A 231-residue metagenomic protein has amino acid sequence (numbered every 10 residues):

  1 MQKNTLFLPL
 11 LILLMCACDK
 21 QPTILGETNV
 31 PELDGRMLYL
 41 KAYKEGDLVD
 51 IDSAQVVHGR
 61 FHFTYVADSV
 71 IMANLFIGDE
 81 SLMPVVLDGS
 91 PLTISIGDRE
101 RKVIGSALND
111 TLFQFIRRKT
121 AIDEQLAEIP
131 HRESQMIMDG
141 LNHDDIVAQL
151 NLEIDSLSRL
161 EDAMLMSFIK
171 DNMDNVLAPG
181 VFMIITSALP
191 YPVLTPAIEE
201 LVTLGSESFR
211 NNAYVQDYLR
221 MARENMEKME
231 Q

Functional and structural regions predicted by a protein language model:
M1-C16: Sec-dependent bacterial lipoprotein signal peptides
F7, E161, A197-I198: N-terminal alpha-helical segment
C18-A163: A non-transmembrane, solvent-exposed segment enriched in polar/low-complexity residues
A163-I169: A short, acidic, amphipathic alpha-helical segment used as a generic capping/interface helix at domain edges
K170-M173, L177-Q231: Charged, long alpha-helical assembly modules
